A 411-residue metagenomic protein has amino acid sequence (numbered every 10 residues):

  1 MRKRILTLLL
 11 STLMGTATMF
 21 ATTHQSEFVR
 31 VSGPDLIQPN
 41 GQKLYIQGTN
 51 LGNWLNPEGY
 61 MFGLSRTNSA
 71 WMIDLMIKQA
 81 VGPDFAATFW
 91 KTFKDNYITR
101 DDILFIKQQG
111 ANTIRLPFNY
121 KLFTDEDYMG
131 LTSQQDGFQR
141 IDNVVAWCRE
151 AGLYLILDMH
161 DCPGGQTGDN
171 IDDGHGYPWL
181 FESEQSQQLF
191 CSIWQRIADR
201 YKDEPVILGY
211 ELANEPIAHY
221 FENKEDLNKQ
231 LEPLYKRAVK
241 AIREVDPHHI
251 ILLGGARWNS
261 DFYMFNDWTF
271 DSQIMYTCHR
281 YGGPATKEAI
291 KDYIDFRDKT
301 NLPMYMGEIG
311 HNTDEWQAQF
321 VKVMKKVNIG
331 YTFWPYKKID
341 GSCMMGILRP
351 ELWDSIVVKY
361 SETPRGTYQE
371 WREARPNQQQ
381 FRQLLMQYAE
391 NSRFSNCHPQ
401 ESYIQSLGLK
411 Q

Functional and structural regions predicted by a protein language model:
M1-K3, F20, P39, V321-M324: A general structural signal for short secondary-structure junctions and capping/turn motifs
M1-T23: Bacterial Sec-dependent N-terminal signal peptides
L13-M14, G168, A318: Alpha-helical transmembrane segments and their juxtamembrane interfaces
T22-D35: Short acidic, Pro/Gly- and aromatic-enriched capping/linker segments at domain boundaries
T23-Q25, N40-Y45, F270: A short, polar/charged loop/turn motif at coil->beta-strand junctions and beta-hairpin connectors
S26-V29, Q188-K338, C343-Y360: Extracellular glycoside hydrolase catalytic/binding regions
S32-I46, N50-I250, G255-M264: Active-site mouth of glycoside hydrolases
W316-Q411: Aromatic-rich peripheral "rim/lid" segments of glycoside hydrolase catalytic domains that contact and position glycan
